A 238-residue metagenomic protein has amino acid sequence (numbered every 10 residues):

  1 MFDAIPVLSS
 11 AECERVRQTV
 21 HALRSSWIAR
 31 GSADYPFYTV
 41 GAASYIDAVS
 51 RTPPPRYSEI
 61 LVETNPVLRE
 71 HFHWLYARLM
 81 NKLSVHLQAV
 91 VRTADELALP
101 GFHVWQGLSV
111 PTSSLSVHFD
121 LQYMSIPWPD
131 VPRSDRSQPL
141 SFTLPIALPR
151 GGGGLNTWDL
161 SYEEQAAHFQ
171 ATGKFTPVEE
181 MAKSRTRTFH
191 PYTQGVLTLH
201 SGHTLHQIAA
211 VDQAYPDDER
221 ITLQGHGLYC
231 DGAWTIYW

Functional and structural regions predicted by a protein language model:
M1-P66, E70: N-terminal auxiliary "cap/dimerization" subdomain that precedes the catalytic jelly-roll/cupin core of mononuclear
L8, H103-L108, F119-L121, L144-L148 (+3 more regions): Short, flexible loop/turn elements at secondary-structure junctions
C13, V20, Q88-A89, H190-T193 (+1 more regions): Localized chelating/binding microdomains that coordinate divalent metal ions or stabilize phosphate-bearing
V49-T112, I126-S134: Signature of the catalytic double-stranded beta-helix
A94, R136, Y215-D217: Solvent-exposed loop and beta-edge segments used for protein-protein assembly and interaction
L97-L99, S137-T143, G152, L205 (+1 more regions): Extracellular structured ligand-interaction cores
V110-P191, T235: Catalytic core of non-heme Fe(II) oxygenases with the double-stranded beta-helix
H168-W238: Catalytic core of Fe(II)/2-oxoglutarate
